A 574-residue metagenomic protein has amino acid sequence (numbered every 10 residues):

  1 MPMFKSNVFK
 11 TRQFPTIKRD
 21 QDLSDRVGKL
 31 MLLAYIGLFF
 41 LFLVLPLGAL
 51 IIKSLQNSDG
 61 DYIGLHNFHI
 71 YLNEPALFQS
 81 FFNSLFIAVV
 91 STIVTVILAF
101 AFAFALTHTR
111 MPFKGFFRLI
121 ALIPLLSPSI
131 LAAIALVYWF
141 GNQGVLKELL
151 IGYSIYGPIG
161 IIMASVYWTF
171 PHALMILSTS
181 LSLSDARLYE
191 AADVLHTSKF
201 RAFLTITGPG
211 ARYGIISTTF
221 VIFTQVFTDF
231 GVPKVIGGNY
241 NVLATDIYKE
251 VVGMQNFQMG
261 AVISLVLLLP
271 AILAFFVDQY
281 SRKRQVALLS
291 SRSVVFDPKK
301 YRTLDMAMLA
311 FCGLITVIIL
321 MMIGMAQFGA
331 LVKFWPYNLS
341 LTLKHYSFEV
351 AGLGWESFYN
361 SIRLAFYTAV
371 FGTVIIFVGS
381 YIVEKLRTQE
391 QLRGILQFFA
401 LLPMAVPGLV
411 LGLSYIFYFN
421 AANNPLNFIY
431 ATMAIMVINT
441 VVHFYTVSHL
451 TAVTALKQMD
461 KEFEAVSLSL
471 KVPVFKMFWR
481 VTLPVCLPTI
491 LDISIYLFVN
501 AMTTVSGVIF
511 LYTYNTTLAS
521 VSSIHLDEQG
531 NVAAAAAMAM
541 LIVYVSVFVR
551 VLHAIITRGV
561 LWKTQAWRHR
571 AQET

Functional and structural regions predicted by a protein language model:
M1-A34, D278-L314, T388-R393, A554-T574: Transmembrane alpha-helical segments of polytopic membrane transport and secretion proteins
I17-K18, I63-L72, L341-V350, F478: A short amphipathic helical element positioned immediately N-terminal to and/or at the very start of a transmembrane
V27-S58, E74-S182, G210-G231, V262-D278 (+6 more regions): Membrane-water interface segments at the C-terminal ends of transmembrane alpha-helices in multi-pass inner-membrane
A192-D193, S467: The alpha-helix within a helix-turn-helix
S198, Q285-K300, W335-E349, P473: Juxtamembrane inter-helical linkers in multi-pass membrane proteins
F230-M254, N338, T503-V532, A566-E573: Glycine-rich helix-loop "coupling/hinge" segments at transmembrane-helix boundaries in multipass transporters
T245-P270: Helix-loop-helix hairpin linking two adjacent transmembrane segments in secondary transporters
